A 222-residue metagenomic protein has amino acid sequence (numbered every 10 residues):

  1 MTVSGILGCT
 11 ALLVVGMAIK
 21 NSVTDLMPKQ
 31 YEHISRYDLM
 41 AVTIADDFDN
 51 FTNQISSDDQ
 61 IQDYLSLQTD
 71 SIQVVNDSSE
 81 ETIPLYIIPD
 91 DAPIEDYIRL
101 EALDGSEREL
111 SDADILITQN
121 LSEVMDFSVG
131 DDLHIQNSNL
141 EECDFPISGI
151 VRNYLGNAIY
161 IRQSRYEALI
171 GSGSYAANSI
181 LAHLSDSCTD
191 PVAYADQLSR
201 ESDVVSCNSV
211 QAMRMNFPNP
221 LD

Functional and structural regions predicted by a protein language model:
M1-G8: N-terminal Sec/SRP start-transfer signal
G8-R36, D49, D222: Alpha-helical transmembrane segments
V23-A41, S79-E80, G171-A177: Membrane-proximal juxtamembrane linkers immediately C-terminal to transmembrane helices
V23-M27, A195-D222: Peri-transmembrane interface segments
K29-Q30, N53, S57-D63, L67-D132 (+2 more regions): Short beta-strand boundary microenvironments
I34-S35, E109-L110, I150-V192, D196 (+1 more regions): Small-residue transmembrane helix packing/gating motifs
F51-D58, P191-S202: Short amphipathic alpha-helices in soluble, non-transmembrane regions that often serve as interface/regulatory elements
